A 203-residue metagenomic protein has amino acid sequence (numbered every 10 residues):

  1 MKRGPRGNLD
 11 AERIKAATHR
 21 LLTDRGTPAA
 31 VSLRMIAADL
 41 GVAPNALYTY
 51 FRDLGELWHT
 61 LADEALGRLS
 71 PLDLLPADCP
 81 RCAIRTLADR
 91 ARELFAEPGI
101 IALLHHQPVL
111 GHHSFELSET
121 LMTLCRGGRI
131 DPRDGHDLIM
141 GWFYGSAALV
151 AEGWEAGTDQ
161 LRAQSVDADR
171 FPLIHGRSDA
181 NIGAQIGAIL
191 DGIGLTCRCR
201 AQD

Functional and structural regions predicted by a protein language model:
M1-A30, M35, R52-H59: Basic, helix-initiating cap at the start of DNA-binding domains
D10, L40-A43: Short coil turns linking two alpha-helices in DNA-binding domains
M35-D39, L47: Append "Primarily bacterial transcriptional regulators
A62-L69: Short, basic, alpha-helical segments at the C-terminal edge of helix-turn-helix-like DNA-binding modules
P71-H113, S118: Hydrophobic alpha-helical connector segments
T86, H105-M140, A148, Q160-V166 (+1 more regions): Amphipathic alpha-helical packing segments from all-alpha helical-bundle domains
E93-E97, I101, L124, G141-E152 (+1 more regions): Amphipathic alpha-helical interaction surfaces
G127, E152-D203: C-terminal peripheral helix-coil segments that are non-catalytic and often amphipathic
